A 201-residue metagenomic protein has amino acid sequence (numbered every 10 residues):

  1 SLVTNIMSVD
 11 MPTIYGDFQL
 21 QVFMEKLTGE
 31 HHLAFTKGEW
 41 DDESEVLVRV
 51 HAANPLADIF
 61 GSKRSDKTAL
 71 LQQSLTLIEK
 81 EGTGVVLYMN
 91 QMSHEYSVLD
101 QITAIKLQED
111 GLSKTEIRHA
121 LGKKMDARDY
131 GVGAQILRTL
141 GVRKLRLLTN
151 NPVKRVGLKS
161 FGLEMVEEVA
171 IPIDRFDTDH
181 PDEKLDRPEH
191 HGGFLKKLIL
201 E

Functional and structural regions predicted by a protein language model:
S1-E201: Catalytic domains of riboflavin
